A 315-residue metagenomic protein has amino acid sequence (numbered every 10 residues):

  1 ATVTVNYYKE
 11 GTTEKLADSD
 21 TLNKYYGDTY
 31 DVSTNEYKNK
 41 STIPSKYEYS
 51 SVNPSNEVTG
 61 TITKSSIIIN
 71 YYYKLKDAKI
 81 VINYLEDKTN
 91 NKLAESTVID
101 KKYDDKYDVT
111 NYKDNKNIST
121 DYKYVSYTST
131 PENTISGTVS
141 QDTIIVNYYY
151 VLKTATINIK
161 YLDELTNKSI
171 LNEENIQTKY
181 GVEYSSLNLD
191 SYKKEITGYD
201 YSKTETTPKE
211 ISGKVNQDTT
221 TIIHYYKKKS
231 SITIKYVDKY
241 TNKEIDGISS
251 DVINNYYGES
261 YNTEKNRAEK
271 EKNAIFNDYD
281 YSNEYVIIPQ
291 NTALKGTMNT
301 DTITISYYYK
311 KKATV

Functional and structural regions predicted by a protein language model:
A1, N6-Y8, V58-L85, I135-L162 (+2 more regions): Conserved "repeat-terminator" motif of extracellular CCP/Sushi domains
A1-T4, T21-Y30, I62, Y107 (+7 more regions): Long tandem-repeat architectures and their stereotyped inter-repeat linkers in very large proteins
T4-V5, K15-L16, N35-Y37, S45 (+15 more regions): Compositionally biased non-globular segments, especially hydrophobic aliphatic-rich helices of signal peptides
N6-Y26, N53-V58, N83-Y103, T130-T134 (+4 more regions): Short, solvent-exposed loop/edge segments of extracellular or virion-exposed proteins
D18-D20, D28-D31, N53, N70 (+19 more regions): Acidic-enriched, low-complexity/disordered segments with a strong bias for Aspartate over Glutamate
D28-G60, D105-S136, V182-G213, E259-K295: Surface-exposed interfaces of beta-sheet-rich extracellular modules
